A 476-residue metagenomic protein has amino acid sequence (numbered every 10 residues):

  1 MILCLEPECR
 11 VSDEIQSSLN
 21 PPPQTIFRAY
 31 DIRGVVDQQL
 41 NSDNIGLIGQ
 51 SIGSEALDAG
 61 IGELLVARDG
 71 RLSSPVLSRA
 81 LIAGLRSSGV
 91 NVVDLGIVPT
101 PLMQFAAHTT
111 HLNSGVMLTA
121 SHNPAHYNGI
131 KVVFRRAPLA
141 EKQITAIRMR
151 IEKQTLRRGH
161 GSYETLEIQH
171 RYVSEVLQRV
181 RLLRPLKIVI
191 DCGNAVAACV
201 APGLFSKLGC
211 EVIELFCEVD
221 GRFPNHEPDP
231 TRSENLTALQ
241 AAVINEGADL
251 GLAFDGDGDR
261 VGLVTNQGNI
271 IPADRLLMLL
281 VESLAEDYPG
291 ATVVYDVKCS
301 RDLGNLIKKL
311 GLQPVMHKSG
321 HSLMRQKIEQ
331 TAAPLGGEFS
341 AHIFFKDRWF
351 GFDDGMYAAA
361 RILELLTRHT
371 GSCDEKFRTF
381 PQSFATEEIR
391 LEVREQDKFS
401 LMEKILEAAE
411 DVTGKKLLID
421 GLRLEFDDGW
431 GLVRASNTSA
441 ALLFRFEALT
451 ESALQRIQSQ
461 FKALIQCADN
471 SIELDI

Functional and structural regions predicted by a protein language model:
L3-A83, S87-S88, T165-L186: An N-terminal, well-structured beta->alpha segment
D58-Y127, S174, L204-V264: N-terminal small/polar loop signature for handling phosphorylated ligands or for N-terminal nucleophile
I61-D69, V93, K187-V189, A291-V297 (+1 more regions): Short glycine-rich phosphate-binding loop at a beta-alpha junction
N113-S121, A125, V243-T265, I270 (+2 more regions): Glycine-rich phosphate-binding loop
A125-H126, V132-E141, M149, R158 (+2 more regions): Replace "Mg2+/Mn2+-dependent" with "divalent metal-dependent
N128-E246: Gly/Ser/Thr-enriched, mixed-charge loops and adjacent short helices that form phosphate/oxyanion-binding elements
Y288-I476: Phosphate-binding and adjacent anionic-ligand microenvironments
